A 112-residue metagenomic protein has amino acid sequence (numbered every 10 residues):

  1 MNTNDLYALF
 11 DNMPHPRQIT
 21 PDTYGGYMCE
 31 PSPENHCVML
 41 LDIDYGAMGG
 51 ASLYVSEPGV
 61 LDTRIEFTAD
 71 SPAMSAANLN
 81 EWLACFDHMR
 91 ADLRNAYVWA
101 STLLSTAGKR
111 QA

Functional and structural regions predicted by a protein language model:
M1-A77, E81-A112: Positively charged, low-complexity terminal tracts and the immediately adjacent first secondary-structure elements
